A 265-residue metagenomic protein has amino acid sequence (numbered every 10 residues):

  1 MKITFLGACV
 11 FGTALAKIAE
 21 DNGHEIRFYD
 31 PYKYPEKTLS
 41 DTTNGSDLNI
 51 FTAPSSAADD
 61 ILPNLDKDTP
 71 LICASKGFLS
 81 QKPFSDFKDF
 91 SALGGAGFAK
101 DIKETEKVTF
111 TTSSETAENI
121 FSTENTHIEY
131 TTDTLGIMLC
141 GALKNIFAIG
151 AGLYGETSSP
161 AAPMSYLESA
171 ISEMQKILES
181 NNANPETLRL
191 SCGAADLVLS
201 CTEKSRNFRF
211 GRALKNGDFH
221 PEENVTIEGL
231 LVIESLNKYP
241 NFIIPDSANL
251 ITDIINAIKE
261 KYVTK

Functional and structural regions predicted by a protein language model:
M1-L48: NAD(P)+-binding Rossmann beta1-loop-alpha1 motif at the extreme N-terminus of oxidoreductases
T4, M138, A151, E179-R189 (+1 more regions): NAD(P)-dependent Rossmann-like dehydrogenase/reductase catalytic/cofactor-binding core
A8, G12, A58, L79-Q81 (+9 more regions): Generic structural signal for well-ordered, non-membrane alpha-helical segments in soluble metabolic enzymes
G12-L15, T43-K107, A117-N119: Rossmann-like NAD(P)(H) cofactor-binding subdomain of soluble oxidoreductases
K17, D21, P63, R212 (+1 more regions): Short, well-ordered alpha-helices that flank and scaffold nucleotide-derived cofactor binding pockets
N22-E25, N64, D89, K107-T187: Internal alpha-helical scaffold of NAD(P)-dependent oxidoreductase catalytic cores
N44-G45, L143, A194: Alpha-helix C-terminal capping/helix-to-coil transition sites in glycosyltransferase folds
C73, D89-G94, I128-T132, R189-L190 (+1 more regions): General beta-strand structural signal in soluble alpha/beta enzymes
